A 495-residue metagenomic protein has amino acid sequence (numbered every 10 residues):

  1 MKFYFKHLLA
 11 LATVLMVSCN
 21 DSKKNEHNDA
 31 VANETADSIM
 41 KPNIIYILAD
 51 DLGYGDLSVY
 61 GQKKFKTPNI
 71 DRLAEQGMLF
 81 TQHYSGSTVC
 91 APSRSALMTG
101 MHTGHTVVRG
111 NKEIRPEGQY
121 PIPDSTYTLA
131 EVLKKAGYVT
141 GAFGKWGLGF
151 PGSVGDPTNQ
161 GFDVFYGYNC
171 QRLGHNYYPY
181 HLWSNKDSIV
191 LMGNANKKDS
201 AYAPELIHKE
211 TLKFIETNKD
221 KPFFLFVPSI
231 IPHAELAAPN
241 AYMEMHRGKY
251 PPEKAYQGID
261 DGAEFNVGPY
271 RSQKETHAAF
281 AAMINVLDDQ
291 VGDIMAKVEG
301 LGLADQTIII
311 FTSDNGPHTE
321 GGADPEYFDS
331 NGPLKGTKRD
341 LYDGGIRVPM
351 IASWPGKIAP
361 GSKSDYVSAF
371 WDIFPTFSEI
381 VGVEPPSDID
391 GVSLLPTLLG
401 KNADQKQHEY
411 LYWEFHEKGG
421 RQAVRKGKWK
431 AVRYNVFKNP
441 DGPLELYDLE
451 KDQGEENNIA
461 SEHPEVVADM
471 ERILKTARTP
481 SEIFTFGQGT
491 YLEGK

Functional and structural regions predicted by a protein language model:
K2-A10: Sec-dependent signal peptide recognition, specifically the positively charged N-region followed immediately by
V17-S18: C-terminal motif of bacterial Sec signal peptides marking the signal peptidase cleavage site
H27-N28, Y46, Y54-G141, P151-G152 (+3 more regions): Active-site segment of extracytoplasmic enzymes that catalyze sulfate/phosphate-ester chemistry
N28, N33-P42, A49, Y54-F65 (+10 more regions): Active-site-proximal cap/lid insertion segments
G86, I122, C170, K338-D343 (+2 more regions): Short Gly/Pro-enriched turn/cap motifs at secondary-structure boundaries
L129, K145, I373, L394: Short active-site alpha-helical segment characteristic of glycosyltransferases and processive polysaccharide synthases
A130, K213-F214, G420-K426, K430-V436: Short, surface-exposed beta-strand/loop micro-motifs that present aromatic residues
